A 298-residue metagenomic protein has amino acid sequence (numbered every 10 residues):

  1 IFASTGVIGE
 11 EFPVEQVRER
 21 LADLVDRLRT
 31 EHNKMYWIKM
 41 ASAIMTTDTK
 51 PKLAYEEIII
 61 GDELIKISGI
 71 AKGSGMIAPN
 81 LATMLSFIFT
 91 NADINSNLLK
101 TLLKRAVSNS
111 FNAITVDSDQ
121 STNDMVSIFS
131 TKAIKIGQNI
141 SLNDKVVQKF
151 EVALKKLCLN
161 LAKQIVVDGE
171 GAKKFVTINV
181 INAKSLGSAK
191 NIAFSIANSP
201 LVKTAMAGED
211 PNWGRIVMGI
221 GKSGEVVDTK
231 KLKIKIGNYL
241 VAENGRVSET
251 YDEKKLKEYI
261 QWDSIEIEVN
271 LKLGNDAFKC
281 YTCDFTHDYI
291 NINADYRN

Functional and structural regions predicted by a protein language model:
I1-N298: A structural signal for small-residue-enriched, beta-sheet-centric alpha/beta enzyme cores and oligomeric scaffold folds
